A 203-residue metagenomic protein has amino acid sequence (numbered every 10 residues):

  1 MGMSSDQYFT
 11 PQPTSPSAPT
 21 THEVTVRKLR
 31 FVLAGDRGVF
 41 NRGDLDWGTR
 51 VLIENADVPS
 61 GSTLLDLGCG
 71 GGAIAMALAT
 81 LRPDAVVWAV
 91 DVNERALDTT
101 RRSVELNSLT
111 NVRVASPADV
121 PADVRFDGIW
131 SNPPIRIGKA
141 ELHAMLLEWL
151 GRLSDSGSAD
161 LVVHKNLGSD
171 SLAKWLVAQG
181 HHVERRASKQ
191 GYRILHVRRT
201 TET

Functional and structural regions predicted by a protein language model:
M1-R27, G38: N-terminal auxiliary segments of SAM/dcSAM-dependent transferases
D6-A18, G168-T203: Class I S-adenosyl-L-methionine
G35-G43: Class I SAM-dependent methyltransferase Rossmann-like catalytic core, especially the SAM/SAH-binding loop
W47-S131: Conserved SAM/SAH cofactor-binding pocket of Class I
G128-A140: Glycine-rich phosphate-binding "P-loop"
I135-I137, H164-S169: Short "lid" loop at the C-terminus of a central beta-strand within the Rossmann-like core of SAM-dependent
H143-D155: A short glycine-rich, Lys/Arg-flanked "PGG" loop and its adjoining helix->strand segment in the class I
S156-V163: Conserved beta-strand signature within the Rossmann-like core of class I S-adenosyl-L-methionine
